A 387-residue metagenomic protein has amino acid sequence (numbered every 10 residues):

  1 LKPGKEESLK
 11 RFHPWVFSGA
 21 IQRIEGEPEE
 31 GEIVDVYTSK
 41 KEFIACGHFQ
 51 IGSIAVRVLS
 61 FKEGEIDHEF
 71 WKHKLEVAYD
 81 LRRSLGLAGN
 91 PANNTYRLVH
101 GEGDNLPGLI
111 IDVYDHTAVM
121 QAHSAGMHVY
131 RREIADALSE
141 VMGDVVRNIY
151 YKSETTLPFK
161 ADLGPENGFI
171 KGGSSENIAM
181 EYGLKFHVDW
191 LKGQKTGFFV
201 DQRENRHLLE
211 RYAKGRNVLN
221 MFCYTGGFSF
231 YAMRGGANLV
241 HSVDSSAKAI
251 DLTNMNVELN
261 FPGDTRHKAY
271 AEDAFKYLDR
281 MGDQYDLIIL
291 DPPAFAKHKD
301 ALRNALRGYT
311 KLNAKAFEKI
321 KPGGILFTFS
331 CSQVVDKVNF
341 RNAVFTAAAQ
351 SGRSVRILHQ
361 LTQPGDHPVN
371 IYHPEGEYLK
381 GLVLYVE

Functional and structural regions predicted by a protein language model:
L1-D115: Non-catalytic accessory regions of SAM-dependent methyltransferases
V99-D112, H128-F199, H207: Non-catalytic substrate-recognition/targeting regions of SAM-dependent transferases
G215-Y224: Conserved class I S-adenosyl-L-methionine
T225-N238: Conserved SAM-binding loop of SAM-dependent methyltransferases across substrates and taxa, primarily the Class I
L239-D244: Conserved SAM-binding motif I beta-strand of class I
K248-I289: S-adenosyl-L-methionine
Y285-K315: Mobile active-site "lid"/loop adjacent to the S-adenosyl-L-methionine
I325-E387: C-terminal catalytic and target-recognition region of SAM-dependent MTase-like enzymes, primarily methyltransferases
